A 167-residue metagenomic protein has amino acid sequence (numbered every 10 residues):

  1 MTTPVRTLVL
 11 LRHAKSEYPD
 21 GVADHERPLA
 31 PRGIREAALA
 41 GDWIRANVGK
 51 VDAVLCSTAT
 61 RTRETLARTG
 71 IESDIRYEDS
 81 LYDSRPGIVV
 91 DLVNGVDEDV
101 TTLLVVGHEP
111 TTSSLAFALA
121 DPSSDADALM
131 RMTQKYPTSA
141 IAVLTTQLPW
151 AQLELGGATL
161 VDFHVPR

Functional and structural regions predicted by a protein language model:
T2-I88, A120-A126, Y136, T146: Active-site-proximal alpha-helix that buttresses catalytic centers in soluble enzyme cores
L8, T102-L104, I141: Residue-level preference for the first positions of well-ordered beta-strands
N47-K50, G95-V100: Glycine-rich phosphate-binding loop signature in dinucleotide/nucleotide-binding domains
S73-D74, D97-L103: Short, structured active-site "lid" loops
V100-P122, L129: A glycine-rich beta-strand to alpha-helix segment that forms a phosphate/ribose-binding loop at ligand/cofactor sites
A120-T159: Domain-level recognition of soluble alpha/beta enzyme cores, biased toward histidine phosphatases/phosphomutases
A158-R167: Short, solvent-exposed aromatic-acidic interface loops
